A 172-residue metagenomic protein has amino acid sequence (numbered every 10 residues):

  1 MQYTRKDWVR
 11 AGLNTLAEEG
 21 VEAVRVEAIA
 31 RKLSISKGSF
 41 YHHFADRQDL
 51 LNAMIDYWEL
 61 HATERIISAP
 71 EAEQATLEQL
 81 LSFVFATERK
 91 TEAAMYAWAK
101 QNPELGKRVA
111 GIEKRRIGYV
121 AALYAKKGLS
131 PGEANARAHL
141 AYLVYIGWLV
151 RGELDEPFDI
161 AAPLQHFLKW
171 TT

Functional and structural regions predicted by a protein language model:
M1-Y3, L129: N-terminal intrinsically disordered/low-complexity leader segments
R5-D7, A11-D49, A53: Helix-turn-helix
A11-T15, F83, V144: Short amphipathic alpha-helical elements of helix-turn-helix/winged-helix folds
A17, V21, E59, T63 (+5 more regions): Short amphipathic alpha-helical interface segments enriched in basic and hydrophobic/aromatic residues, used as
R47, M54, W58, A62 (+2 more regions): Hydrophobic/aromatic residues within well-ordered alpha-helical segments
A53, E64-A94, A141: Hydrophobic alpha-helical connector segments
F85-E113: Amphipathic alpha-helical segments used for helix-helix packing
G106-A110, A125-T172: Hydrophobic/aromatic-rich alpha-helical bundle segments in the mid-to-C-terminal region
